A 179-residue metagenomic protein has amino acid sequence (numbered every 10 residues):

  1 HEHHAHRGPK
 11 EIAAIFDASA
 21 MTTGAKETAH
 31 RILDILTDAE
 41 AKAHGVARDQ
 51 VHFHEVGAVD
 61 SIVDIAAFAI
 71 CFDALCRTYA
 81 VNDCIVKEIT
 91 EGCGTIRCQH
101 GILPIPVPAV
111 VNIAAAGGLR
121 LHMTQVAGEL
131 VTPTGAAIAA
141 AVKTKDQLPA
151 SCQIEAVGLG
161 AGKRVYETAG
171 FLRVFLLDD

Functional and structural regions predicted by a protein language model:
H1-H44, V107-V110, A114-A136, P149-I154: Glycine-rich nucleotide/cofactor/substrate-binding loop typically near the N-terminus or early in the first domain
R31, H54, K87: Solvent-exposed loop/linker segments at secondary-structure transitions that flank or connect catalytic domains
A39, A47-D49, G101: Glycine-rich, flexible loop/turn motifs
E40, C71-F72, A139: Broad structural signal for hydrophobic residues in well-ordered alpha-helices, predominantly aliphatic
G45-Q50, I62: Non-catalytic, charge-rich alpha-helical accessory subdomains
Q50, G57, G135: Long, contiguous binding/interaction regions
F53-C76: Conserved phosphate/anionic-ligand binding catalytic regions in large, soluble enzymes, centered on
R77-D178: Mobile "lid/hinge" segments at catalytic clefts and subdomain interfaces of large enzymes
